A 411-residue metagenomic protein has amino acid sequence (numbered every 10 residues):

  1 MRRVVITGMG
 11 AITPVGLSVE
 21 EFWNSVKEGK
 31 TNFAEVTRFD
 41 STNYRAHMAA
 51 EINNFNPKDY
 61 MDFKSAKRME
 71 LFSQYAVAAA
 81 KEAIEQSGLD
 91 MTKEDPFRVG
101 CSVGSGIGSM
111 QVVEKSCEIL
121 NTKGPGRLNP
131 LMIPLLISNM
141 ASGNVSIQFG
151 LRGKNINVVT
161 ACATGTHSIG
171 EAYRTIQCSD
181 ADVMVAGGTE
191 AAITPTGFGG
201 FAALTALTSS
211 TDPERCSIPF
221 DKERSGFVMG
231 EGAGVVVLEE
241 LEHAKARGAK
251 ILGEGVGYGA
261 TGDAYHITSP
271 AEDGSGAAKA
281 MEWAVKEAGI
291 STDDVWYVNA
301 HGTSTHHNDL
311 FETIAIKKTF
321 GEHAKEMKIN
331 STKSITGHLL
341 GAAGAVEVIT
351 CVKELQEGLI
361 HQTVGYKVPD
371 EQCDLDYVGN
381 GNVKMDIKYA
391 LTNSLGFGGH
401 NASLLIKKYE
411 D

Functional and structural regions predicted by a protein language model:
M1-S65, E242-E254, I349-T363, K407-D411: ACP-dependent fatty acid/polyketide chain-elongation machinery
R3-T7, A34, D212-A288, Y297 (+1 more regions): Condensing-enzyme catalytic core mediating Claisen C-C bond formation in acyl metabolism
I6, K27-T160, T189-F198, T292-N308: Conserved beta-ketoacyl condensing-enzyme motif
G8, V26, A80, C101 (+10 more regions): Conserved small-residue
A76-L89, S138-S142, S146-F149, K154-E190 (+3 more regions): Active-site-proximal alpha-helical scaffold in enzymes
A83-D95, A244-K250, M281-Y297, T319-H323: Phosphate/pyrophosphate-binding loops at sites that engage ATP/ADP/AMP, CoA/4′-phosphopantetheine, polyphosphate
T122-N129, H167-G170, R174, E190-A246 (+2 more regions): Glycine-/small-residue-rich "gating" segment that lines the acyl/pantetheine channel and substrate pocket
D180-S225, Y258-E272, G302-D309, E326-D376: Acyl-CoA/ACP chain-elongation machinery
